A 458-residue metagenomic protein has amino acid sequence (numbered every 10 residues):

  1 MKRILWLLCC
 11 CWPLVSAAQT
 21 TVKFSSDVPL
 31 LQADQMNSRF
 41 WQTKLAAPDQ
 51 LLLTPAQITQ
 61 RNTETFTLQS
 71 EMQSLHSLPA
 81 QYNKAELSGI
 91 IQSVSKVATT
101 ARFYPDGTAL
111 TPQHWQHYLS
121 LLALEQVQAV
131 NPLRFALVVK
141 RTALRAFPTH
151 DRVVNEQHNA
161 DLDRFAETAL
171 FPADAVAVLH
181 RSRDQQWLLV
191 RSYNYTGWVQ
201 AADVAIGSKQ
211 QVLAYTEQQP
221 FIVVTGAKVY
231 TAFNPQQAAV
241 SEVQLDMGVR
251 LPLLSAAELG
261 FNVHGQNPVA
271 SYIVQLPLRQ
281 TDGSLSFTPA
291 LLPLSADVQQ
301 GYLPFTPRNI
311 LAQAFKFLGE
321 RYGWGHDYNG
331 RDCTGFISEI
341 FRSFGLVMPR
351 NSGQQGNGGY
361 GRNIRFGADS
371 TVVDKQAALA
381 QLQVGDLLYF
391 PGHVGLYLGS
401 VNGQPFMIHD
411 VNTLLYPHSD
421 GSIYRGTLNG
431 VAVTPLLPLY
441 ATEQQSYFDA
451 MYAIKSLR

Functional and structural regions predicted by a protein language model:
K2-L7: Sec-dependent signal peptide recognition, specifically the positively charged N-region followed immediately by
C11-V15: N-terminal signal peptide c-region/cleavage motif recognized by signal peptidases
Q19-R145, T149-D161, T168, A177 (+4 more regions): Boundary regions of SH3-family modules and the immediately adjacent low-complexity/disordered segments in eukaryotic
T20-Q35, N194, A202-V223, K228-A232 (+1 more regions): Aromatic- and glycine-rich peptidoglycan recognition patches
A160-D163, P235-A238, A296-G301, G319-Y328 (+2 more regions): Second-shell loop/turn segments in exported
A169, P349-S419: ...with weaker cross-activation on analogous glycine-rich loops/strands in unrelated enzymes
A173-V176, L245-L254, V384-L388: Loop/turn positions that initiate beta-strands
I310, A314, W324-Q355: Active-site nucleophilic cysteine motif
